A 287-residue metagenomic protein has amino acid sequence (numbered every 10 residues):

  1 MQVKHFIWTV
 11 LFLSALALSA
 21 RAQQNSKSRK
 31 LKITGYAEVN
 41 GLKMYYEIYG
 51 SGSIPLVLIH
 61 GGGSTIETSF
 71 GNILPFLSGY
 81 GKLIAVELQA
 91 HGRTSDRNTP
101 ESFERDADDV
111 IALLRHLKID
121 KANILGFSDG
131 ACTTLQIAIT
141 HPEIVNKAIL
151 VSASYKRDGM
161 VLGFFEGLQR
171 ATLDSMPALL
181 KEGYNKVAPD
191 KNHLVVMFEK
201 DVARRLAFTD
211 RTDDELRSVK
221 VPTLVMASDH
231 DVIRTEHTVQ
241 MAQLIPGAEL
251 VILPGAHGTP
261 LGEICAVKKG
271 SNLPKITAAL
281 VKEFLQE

Functional and structural regions predicted by a protein language model:
Q2-L56, Y80-G81, A279-E287: Alpha/beta-hydrolase fold catalytic core
L42-R93: Conserved HGGG/HGGXW glycine-rich cap/lid loop of the alpha/beta-hydrolase fold
A85-L125, V267-K275: Active-site loop/oxyanion-hole signature of alpha/beta-hydrolase fold enzymes
C132-T140, N146-L180: Flexible "cap/lid" loop of the alpha/beta hydrolase fold
E199-E215, D229: Active-site nucleophile elbow and catalytic-triad environment of alpha/beta-hydrolase enzymes
V219, V225-A227: Short beta-strand/loop motif that positions the catalytic acidic residue of the alpha/beta-hydrolase fold
V232-H237: Conserved alpha/beta-hydrolase "acid-adjacent" motif
P254-E287: Catalytic active-site module of serine/aspartate enzymes centered on a nucleophile-bearing elbow/loop
